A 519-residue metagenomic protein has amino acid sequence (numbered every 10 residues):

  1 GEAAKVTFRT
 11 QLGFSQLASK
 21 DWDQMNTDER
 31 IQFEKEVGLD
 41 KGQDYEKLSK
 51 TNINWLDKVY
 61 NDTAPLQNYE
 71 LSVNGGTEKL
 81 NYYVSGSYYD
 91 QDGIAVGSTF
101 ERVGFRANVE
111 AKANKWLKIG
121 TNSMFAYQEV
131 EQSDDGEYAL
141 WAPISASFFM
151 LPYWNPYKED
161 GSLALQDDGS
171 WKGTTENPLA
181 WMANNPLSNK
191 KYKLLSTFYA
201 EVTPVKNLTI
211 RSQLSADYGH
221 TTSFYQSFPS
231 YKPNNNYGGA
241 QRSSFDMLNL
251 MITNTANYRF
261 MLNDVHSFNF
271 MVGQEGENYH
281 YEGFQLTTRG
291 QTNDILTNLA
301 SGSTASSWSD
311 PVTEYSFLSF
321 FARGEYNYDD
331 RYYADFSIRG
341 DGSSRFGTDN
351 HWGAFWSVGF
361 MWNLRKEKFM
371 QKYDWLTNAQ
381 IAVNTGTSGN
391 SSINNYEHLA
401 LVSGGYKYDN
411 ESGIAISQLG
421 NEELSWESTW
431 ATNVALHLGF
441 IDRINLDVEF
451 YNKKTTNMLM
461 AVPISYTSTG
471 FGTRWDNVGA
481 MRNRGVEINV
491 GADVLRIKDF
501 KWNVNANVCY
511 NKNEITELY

Functional and structural regions predicted by a protein language model:
G1, N52-A64: Periplasmic N-terminal accessory/gating domains of Gram-negative outer-membrane beta-barrel systems
G1-R9, L66-N68, N81, Y89: A beta-strand signature from Gram-negative outer-membrane beta-barrel systems, especially the internal plug domain
E2-N52, G93-S98, G104, N108-K193 (+5 more regions): Surface-exposed loop/interface segments of Gram-negative outer-membrane beta-barrel transport/assembly proteins
T63-L66, I94-V96, S344-N350: Solvent-exposed loop/turn segments connecting transmembrane beta-strands in outer-membrane beta-barrel proteins
L66-N68, F100-R106, S319, G353-S357: Transmembrane beta-barrel architecture of outer membranes
L71-G75, F105-A111, S196-V202, N254-Y258 (+5 more regions): Residues on the lipid-exposed face of transmembrane beta-strands in outer-membrane beta-barrel proteins
